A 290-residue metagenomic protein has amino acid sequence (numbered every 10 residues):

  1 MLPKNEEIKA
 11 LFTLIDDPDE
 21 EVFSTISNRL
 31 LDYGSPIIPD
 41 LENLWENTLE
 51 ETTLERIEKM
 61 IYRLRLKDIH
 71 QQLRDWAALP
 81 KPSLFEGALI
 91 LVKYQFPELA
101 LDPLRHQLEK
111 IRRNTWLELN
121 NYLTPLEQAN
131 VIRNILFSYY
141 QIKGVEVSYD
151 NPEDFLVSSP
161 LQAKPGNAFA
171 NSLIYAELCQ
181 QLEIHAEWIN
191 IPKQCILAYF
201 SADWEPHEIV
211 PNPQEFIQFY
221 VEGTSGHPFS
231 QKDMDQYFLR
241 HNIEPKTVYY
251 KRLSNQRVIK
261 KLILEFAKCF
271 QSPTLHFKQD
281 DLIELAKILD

Functional and structural regions predicted by a protein language model:
M1-D290: A structural boundary/capping signal
